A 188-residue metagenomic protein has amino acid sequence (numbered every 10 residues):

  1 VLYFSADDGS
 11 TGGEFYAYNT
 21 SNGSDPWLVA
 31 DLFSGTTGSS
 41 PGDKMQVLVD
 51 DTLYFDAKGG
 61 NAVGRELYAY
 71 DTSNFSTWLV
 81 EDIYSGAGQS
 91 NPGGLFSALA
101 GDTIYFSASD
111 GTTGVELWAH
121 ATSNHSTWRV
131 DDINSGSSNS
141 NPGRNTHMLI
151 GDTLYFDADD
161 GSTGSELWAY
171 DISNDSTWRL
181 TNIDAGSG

Functional and structural regions predicted by a protein language model:
V1-G188: Feature 14080 marks short, conserved micro-sites in well-ordered regions that are central to protein function
